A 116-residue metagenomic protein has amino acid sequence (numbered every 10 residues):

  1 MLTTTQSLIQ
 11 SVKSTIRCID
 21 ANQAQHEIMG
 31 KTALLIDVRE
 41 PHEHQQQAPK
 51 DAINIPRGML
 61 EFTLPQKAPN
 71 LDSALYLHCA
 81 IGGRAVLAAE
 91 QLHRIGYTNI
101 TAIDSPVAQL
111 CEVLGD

Functional and structural regions predicted by a protein language model:
M1-A33, P41-A74, A80-D116: Rhodanese-like catalytic fold shared by cysteine-dependent sulfurtransferases and DSP/PTP-type phosphatases
I36: Active-site flanking residues adjacent to catalytic metal/cofactor-binding acidic residues
